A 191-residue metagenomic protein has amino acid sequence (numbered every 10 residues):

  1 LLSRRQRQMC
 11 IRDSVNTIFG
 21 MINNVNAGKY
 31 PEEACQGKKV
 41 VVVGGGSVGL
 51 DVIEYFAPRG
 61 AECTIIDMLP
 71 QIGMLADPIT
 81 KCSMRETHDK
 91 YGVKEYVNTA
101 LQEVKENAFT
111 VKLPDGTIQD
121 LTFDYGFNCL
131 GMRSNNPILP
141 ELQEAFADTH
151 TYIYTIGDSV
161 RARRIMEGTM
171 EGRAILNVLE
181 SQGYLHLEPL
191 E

Functional and structural regions predicted by a protein language model:
L1-I11: Single conserved hydrophobic/aromatic residue that forms the stacking wall/gate of nucleotide- or nucleobase-binding
S3, D89, A147-T149: Short, structurally constrained coil/turn elements that cap an alpha-helix or connect an alpha-helix to the following
R12-L75, L113-Y125, C129-E191: Rossmann-like dinucleotide/flavin-binding elements
Q71-R85: Conserved N-terminal glycine-rich FAD pyrophosphate-binding loop of Rossmann-like flavoproteins
M84-V93: Helical element adjacent to the flavin cofactor pocket in flavoenzyme catalytic cores
K94-Y96, Y154: General small-molecule cofactor/ligand-binding pocket signal
V97-A108: A conserved short coil-to-beta-strand element within the FAD-binding core of flavoproteins
